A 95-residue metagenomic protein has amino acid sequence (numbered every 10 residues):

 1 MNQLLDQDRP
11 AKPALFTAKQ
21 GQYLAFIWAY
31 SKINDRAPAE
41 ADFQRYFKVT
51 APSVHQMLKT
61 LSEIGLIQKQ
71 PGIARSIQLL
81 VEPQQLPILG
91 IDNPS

Functional and structural regions predicted by a protein language model:
N2-L15: Short, Lys/Arg-enriched N-terminal segment that forms or immediately precedes the first helix of a structured domain
F16-Q20, A39, Q70-N93: Short, cationic-aromatic polyanion-contact patches
A29-D35: Short helix-capping/hinge SLiMs at alpha-helix to coil transitions
A37-F47: A short alpha-helical element within helix-turn-helix/winged-helix DNA-binding domains across DNA-binding proteins
P52: Key DNA-contact positions within bacterial/archaeal DNA-binding proteins
L58-K59: Short, hydrophobic-biased segments on the C-terminal half of alpha helices that form "recognition helices"
S62-G72: A short, conserved structural fragment
